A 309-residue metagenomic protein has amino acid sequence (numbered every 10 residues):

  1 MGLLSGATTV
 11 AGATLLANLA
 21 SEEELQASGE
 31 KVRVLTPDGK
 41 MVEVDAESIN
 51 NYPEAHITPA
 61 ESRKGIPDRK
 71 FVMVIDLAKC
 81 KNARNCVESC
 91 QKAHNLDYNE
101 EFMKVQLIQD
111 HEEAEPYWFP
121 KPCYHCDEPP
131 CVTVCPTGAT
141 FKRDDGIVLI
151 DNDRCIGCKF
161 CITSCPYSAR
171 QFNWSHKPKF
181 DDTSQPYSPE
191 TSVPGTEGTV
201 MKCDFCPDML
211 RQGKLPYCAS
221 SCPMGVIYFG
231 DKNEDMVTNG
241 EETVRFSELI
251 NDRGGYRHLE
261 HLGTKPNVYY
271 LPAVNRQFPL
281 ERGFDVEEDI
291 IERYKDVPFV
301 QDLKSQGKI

Functional and structural regions predicted by a protein language model:
M1-T9: N-terminal secretory signal peptides and thylakoid transit peptides that target proteins across membranes
S5, D68-R69, P136, D144-D145 (+3 more regions): Short, well-ordered loop/turn elements at secondary-structure boundaries
V10, N18-K31, V74, E88-E100: N-terminal capping/interface segment
A13-K70, D252, H261, E281 (+2 more regions): C-terminal segment of N-terminal export signals and the immediately downstream linker at the start of the mature
I57, K92-F119, F141-R154, A169-T199 (+2 more regions): Non-heme iron-sulfur electron-transfer modules
M73-H94, A114-G138, L149-A169, G195-S221 (+3 more regions): Cysteine-centered iron-sulfur cluster-binding motifs in ferredoxin-type domains/subunits of redox enzymes
Q106, D204, L271: Residue-level detector of conserved, well-ordered beta-strand and adjacent loop positions that form binding/recognition
R211-I309: Long, compositionally biased charged/polar accessory segments in the mid-to-C-terminal portions of proteins
